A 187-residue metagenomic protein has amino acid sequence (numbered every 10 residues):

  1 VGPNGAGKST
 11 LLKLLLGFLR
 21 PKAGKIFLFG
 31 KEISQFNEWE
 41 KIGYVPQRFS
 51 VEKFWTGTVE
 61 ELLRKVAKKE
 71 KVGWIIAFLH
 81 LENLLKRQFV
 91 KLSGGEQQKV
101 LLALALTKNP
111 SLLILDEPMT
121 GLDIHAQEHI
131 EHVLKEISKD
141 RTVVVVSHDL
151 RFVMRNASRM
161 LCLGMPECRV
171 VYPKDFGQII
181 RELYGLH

Functional and structural regions predicted by a protein language model:
L16: Helix-to-loop junction immediately C-terminal to a conserved catalytic motif
G24-E38: Conserved ABC transporter NBD signature motif
E70-K86: Conserved ABC ATPase "signature" region
Q88-L92: Conserved ABC ATPase signature
L102-A103: Hydrophobic anchor residue at the start of the ABC signature
L113-E117: Catalytic Walker B motif of ABC-type/P-loop ATPase nucleotide-binding domains
L163-H187: Conserved beta-strand-loop-alpha-helix hinge in the C-terminal portion of ABC ATPase nucleotide-binding domains
